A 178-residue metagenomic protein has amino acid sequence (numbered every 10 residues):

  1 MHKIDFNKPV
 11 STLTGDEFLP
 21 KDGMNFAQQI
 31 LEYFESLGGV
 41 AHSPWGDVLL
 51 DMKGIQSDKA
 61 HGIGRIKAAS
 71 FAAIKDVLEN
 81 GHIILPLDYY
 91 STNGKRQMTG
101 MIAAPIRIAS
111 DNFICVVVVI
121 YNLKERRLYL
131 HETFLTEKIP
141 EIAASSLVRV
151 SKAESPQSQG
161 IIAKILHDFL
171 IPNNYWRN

Functional and structural regions predicted by a protein language model:
M1-N178: Ribonuclease/tRNase effector modules and their secretory precursors
